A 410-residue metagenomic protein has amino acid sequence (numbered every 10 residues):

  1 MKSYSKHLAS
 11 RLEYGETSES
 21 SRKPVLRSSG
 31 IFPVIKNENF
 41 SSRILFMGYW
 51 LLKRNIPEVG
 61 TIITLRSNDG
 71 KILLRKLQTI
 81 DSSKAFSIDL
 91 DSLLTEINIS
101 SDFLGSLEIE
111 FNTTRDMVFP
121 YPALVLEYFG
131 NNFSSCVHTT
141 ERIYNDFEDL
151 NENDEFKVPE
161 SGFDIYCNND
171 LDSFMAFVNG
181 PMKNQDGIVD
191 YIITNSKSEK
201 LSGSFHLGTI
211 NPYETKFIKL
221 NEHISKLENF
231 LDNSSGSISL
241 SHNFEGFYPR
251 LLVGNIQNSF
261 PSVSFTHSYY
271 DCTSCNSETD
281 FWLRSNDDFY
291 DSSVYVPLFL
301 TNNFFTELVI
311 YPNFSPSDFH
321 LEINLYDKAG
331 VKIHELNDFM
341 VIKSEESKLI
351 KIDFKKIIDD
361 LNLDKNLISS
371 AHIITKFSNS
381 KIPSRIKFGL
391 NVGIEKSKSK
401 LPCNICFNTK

Functional and structural regions predicted by a protein language model:
M1-K410: Gly/Pro-rich, tryptophan- and cysteine-flecked surface segments typical of secreted/extracellular proteins
